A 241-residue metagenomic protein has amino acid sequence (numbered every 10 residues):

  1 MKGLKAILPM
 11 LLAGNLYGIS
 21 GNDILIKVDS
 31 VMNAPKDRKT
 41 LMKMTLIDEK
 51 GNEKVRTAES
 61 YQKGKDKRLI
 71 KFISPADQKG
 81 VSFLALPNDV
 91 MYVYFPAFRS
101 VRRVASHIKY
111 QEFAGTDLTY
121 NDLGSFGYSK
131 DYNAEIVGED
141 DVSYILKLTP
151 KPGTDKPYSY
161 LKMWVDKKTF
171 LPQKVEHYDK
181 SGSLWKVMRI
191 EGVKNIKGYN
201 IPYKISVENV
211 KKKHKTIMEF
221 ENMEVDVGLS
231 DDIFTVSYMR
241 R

Functional and structural regions predicted by a protein language model:
K2-M10: Sec-dependent signal peptide recognition, specifically the positively charged N-region followed immediately by
M10-G18: Hydrophobic h-region of N-terminal signal peptides that target proteins for export in Gram-negative bacteria
I19-P96: N-terminal mature ectodomain segment of secretory-pathway/periplasmic proteins
D23, N52, L123-E135, G182-V187: A short, amphipathic edge element
F72-S74, F95, G138, L148-P150 (+1 more regions): Short, structured patches in soluble enzyme cores that scaffold and shape functional sites
F95-D122: Acidic/charged, solvent-exposed loop-and-adjacent secondary-structure segments enriched in E/D, K/R, S/T, and G/P
S100, V104, G124, D141-V236: Gly/Pro-enriched, hydrophobic low-complexity segments that function as extracytoplasmic propeptides/linkers
F113-T149: Short, conserved active-site entrance elements at the starts or edges of catalytic domains
